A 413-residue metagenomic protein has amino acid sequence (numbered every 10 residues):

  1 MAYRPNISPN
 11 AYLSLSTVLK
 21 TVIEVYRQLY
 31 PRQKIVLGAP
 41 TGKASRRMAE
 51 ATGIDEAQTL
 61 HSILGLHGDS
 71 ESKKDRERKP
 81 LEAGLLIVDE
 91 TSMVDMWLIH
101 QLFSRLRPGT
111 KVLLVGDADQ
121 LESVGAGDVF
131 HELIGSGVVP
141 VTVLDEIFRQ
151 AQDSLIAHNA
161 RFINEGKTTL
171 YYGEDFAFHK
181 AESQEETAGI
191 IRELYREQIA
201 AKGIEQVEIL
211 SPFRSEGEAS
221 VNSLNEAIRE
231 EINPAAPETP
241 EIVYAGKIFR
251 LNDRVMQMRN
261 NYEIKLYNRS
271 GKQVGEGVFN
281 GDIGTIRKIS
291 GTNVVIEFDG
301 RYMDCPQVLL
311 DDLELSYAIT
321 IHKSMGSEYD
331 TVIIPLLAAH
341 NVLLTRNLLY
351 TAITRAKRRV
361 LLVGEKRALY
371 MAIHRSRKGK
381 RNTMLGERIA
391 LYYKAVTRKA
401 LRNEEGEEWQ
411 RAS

Functional and structural regions predicted by a protein language model:
A2-P5, A118-E276, Y392, E408-R411: Conserved helicase motor core of P-loop NTPases
N10-T17, T21, L29-Q33, A39-T52 (+7 more regions): Conserved helicase motor core of SF1/SF2 NTP-dependent helicases
L37, A49, R76-K79, F103-S104 (+12 more regions): Replace "in large, NTP-powered and nucleic-acid-processing enzymes" with "in large, NTP-powered factors and other
A39, G116, E146, S211 (+5 more regions): Flexible glycine-/small-residue-rich
A57-L60, Y317: Conserved two-lobed SF2 helicase motor
L85-D89, L113, E208-L210, M256 (+1 more regions): Structural motif
E165, R269, N280-S413: C-terminal accessory regions
